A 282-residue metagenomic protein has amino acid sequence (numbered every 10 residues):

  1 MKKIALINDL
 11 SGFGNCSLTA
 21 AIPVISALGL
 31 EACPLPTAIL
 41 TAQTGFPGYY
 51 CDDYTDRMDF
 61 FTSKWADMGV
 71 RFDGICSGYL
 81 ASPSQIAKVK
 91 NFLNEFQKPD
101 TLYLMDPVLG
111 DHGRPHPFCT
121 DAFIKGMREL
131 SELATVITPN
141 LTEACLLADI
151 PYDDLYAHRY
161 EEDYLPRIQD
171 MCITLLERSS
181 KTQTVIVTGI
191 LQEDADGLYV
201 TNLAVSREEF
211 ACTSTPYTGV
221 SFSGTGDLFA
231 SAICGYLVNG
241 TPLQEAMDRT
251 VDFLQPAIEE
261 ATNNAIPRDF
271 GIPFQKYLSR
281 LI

Functional and structural regions predicted by a protein language model:
K2-P117, Q275-R280: Conserved N-terminal subdomain of the carbohydrate kinase-like
G12, F210-S223: Short pre-catalytic strand/loop immediately N-terminal to key active-site residues, enriched for Gly-Thr
A21, A144, A230-L237, T250: Buried hydrophobic packing segments
F118-F210: Conserved phosphate/ATP/ADP-binding segment of small-molecule kinases
E209-A211, Y236-T250: Phosphate-handling active-site elements
V220-L243: Short, small-residue alpha-helix embedded
Q244-I282: Charged C-terminal helix
